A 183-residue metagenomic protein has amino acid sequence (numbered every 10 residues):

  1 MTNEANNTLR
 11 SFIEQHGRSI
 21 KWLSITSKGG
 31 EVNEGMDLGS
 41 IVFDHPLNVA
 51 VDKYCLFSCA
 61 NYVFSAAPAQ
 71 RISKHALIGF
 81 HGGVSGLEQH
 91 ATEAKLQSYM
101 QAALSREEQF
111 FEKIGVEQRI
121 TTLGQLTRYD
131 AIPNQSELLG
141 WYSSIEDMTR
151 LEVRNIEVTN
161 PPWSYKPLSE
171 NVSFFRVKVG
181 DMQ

Functional and structural regions predicted by a protein language model:
M1-T8: STAS-typified acidic loop motif
R18-I20, D44-P46, S58-C59, S73-L77: Extracytoplasmic
S19-E34, N48-Y54: Short, glycine-/small-residue-enriched flexible loop/hinge segments at domain edges that mediate gating
L23, F64, M148: Terminal peptide-recognition signature
V32-G39, F43: Membrane-embedded segments
A60-N61, A66-A69, E152: Active-site-proximal glycine-rich helix-loop-beta segment
P68-L87, R154-P162: Gly/Pro- and small hydrophobic-enriched strand-loop and loop-to-helix capping segments that sit at the rims
L87-D181: Charged, glycine-interspersed solvent-exposed loop segments at helix/strand-loop junctions that cap or gate access
